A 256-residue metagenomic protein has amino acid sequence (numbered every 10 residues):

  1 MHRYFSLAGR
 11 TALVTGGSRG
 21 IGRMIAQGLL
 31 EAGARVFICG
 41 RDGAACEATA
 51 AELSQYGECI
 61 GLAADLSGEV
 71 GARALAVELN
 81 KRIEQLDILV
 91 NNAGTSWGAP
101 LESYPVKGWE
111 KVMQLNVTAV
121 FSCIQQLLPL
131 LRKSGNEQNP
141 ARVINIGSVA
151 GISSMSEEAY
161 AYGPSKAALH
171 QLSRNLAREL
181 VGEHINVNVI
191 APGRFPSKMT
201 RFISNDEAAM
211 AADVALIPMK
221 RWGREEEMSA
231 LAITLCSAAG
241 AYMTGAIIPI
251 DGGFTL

Functional and structural regions predicted by a protein language model:
S18-R19, D42: Conserved glycine-rich cofactor-binding loop
P100-L101, P105-E110, D213: Substrate-binding pocket helix/loop in short-chain dehydrogenase/reductase
I124, S165, S173: Active-site helix of classical SDR
P129, R178-E179, A241: Alpha-helical segment proximal to the catalytic Tyr-Lys
S148: Residue(s) in the substrate-gating loop at a strand-loop-helix junction that position the organic substrate next
V181, N186, M243-G245: Short, small/polar-rich loop/turn modules that mediate ligand/substrate recognition or access, typified
A241-T255: Short-chain dehydrogenase/reductase
